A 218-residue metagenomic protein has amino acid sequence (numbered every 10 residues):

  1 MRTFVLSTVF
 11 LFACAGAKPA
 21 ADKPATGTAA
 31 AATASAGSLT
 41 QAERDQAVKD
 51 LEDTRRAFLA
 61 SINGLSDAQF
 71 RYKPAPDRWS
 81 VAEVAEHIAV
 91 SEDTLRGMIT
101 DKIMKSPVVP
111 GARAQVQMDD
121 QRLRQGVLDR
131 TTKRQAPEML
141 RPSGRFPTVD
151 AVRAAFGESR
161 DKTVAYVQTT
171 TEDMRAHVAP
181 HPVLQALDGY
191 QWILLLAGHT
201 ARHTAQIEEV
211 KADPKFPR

Functional and structural regions predicted by a protein language model:
T3-F12: Sec-dependent N-terminal signal peptides
C14-A17: N-terminal Sec signal peptide cleavage junction
A21-Q46, G97-A154, H181, L187 (+1 more regions): Short, helix-capping/interhelical loops that line the mouth of catalytic, cofactor-, or ligand-binding pockets
T40-V90: N-terminal secretory signal peptides
L51, V152-F156, I193-L196: Hydrophobic packing residues in well-ordered alpha-helices of helical domains and bundles
T54, A155, S159-K162, Y166: Long, heptad-repeat alpha-helical coiled-coil segments that mediate oligomerization and form fibrous "stalk/rod"
T54-S61, S91, R134, S159 (+2 more regions): Amphipathic, well-ordered alpha-helical segments in soluble domains
P76-D119, D161, A165-T169, D173-R218: Short, contiguous alpha-helical
